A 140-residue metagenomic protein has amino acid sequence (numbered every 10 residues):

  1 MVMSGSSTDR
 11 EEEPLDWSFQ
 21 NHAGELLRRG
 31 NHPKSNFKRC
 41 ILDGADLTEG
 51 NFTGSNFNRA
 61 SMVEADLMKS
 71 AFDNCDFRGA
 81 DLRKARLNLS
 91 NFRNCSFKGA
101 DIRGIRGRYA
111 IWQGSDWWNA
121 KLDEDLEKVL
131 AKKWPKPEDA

Functional and structural regions predicted by a protein language model:
V2-A140: Tandem repeat scaffolds
